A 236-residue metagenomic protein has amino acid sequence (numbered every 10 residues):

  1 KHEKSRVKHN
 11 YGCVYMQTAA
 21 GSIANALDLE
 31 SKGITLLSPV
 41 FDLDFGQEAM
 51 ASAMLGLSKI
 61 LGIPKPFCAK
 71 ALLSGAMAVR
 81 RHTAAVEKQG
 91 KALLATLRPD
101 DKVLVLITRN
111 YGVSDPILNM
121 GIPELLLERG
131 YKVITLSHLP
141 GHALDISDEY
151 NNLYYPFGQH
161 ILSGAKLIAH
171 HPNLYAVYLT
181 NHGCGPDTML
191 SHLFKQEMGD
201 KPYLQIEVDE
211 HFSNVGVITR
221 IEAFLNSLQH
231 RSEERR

Functional and structural regions predicted by a protein language model:
K1-R236: An N-terminal assembly and electron-transfer interface module characteristic of large anaerobic redox and radical
